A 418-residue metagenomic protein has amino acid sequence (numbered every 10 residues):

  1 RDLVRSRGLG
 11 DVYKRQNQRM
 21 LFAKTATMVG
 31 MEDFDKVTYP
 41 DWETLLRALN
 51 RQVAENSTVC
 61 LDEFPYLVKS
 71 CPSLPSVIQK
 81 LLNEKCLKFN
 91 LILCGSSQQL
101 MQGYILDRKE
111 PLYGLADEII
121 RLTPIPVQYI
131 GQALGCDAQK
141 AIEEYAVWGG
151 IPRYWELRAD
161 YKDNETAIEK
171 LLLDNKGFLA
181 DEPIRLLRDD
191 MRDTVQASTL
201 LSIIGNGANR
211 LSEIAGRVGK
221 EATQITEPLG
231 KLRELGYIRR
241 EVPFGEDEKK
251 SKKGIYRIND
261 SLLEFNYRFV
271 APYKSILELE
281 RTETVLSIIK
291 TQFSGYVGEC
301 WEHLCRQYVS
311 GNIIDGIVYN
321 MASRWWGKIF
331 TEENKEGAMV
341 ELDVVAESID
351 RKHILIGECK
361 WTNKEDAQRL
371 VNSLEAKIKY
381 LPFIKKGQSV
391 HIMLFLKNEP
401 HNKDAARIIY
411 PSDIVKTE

Functional and structural regions predicted by a protein language model:
D2-Y13, N209: Single conserved hydrophobic/aromatic residue that forms the stacking wall/gate of nucleotide- or nucleobase-binding
R15-D35, A48-N50: Conserved NTP-binding/hydrolysis module of P-loop NTPases
L49-L74, I78: Conserved P-loop NTPase "ATPase switch" module shared by AAA+ and STAND
E63, L93-L100, Y104-I105, I151 (+1 more regions): A short beta-strand-to-loop transition that corresponds to the Sensor-1 phosphate-sensing loop of AAA+ P-loop ATPases
S70, L81-K109: Sensor-1/coupling segment of RecA-like P-loop NTPase cores
L106-T123: A short helix-turn-beta junction within AAA+ P-loop NTPase domains corresponding to the substrate/partner-engaging
I120-P124, Q128-R268: Interdomain hinge/linker elements that couple catalytic modules in large macromolecular machines
G254-E418: A cross-kingdom feature that marks ATP-driven nucleic-acid transaction machinery
